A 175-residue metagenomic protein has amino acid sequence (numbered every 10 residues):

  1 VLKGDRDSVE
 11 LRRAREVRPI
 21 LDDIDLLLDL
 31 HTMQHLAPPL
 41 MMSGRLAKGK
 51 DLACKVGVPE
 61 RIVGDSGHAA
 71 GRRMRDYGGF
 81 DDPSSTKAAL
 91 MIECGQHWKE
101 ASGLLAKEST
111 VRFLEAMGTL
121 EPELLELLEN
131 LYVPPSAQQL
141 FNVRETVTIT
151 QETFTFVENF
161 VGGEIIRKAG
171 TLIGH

Functional and structural regions predicted by a protein language model:
V1-H175: Structured catalytic-domain cores with a bias toward divalent-metal coordination
